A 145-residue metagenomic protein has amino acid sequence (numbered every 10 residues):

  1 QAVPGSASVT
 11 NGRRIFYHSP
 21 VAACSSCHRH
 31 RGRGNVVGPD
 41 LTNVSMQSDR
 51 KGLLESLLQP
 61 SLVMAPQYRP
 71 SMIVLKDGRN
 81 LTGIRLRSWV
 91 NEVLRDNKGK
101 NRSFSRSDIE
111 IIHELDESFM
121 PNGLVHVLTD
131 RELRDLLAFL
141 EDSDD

Functional and structural regions predicted by a protein language model:
Q1, H18, R29, Q59 (+1 more regions): Conserved helix-loop functional segments at active or binding sites
Q1-G5, L58, R79-L81, R85-N91 (+3 more regions): C-terminal capping alpha-helices of c-type cytochrome domains
Q1-S19, V37-P39, D49-E55, K76-R79 (+2 more regions): Electrostatic cytochrome c docking/interface patches
G12, P20-R31, L41, L136-S143: The canonical Cys-X-X-Cys-His
S19-A22, V44, S48, V127-R131: Residue-level signal for short amphipathic helical patches enriched in basic/charged and nearby hydrophobic residues
V21, L62-A65, D145: Generic structural signal for secondary-structure transition and capping sites
R33-Q59, M64, R69-L115: Gly/Gly-Pro-rich "capping" loops immediately C-terminal to redox-active cysteine motifs in periplasmic/lumenal
